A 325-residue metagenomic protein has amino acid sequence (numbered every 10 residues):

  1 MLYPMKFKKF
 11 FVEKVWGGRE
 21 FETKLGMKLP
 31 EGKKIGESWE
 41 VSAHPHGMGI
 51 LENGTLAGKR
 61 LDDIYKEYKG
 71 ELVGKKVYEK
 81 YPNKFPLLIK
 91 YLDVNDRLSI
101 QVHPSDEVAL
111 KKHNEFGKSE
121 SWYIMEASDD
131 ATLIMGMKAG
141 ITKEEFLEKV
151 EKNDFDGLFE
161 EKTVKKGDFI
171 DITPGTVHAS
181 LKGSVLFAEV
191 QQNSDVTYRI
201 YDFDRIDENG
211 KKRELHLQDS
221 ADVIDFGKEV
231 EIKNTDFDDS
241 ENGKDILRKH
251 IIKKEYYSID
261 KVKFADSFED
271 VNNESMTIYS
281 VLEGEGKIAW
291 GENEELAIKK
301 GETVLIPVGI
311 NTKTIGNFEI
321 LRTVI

Functional and structural regions predicted by a protein language model:
M1-I141, D202-I232, I259: Transition-metal
P82-K84, L92-R97, D106, A127-D130 (+4 more regions): Ligand-binding loop in jelly-roll beta-barrel domains
I89, L98, E120-Y123, E161-K162 (+3 more regions): His/acidic/aromatic-lined binding-pocket segments of jelly-roll/cupin-type domains and related regulatory beta-sandwich
G140-K152, E274-E285: Short, basic/aromatic beta-hairpin or loop at an interaction surface
V150-Y198: Loop-centered beta-sheet repeat module
F159-D171, W290-G309: Short acidic-glycine-tyrosine-enriched beta hairpin
G183-L186, Q192-K212, D239-E241, G301: Non-heme Fe(II)/2-oxoglutarate
D236-L296, K300, I310: Acidic/His-leaning functional-site neighborhoods
